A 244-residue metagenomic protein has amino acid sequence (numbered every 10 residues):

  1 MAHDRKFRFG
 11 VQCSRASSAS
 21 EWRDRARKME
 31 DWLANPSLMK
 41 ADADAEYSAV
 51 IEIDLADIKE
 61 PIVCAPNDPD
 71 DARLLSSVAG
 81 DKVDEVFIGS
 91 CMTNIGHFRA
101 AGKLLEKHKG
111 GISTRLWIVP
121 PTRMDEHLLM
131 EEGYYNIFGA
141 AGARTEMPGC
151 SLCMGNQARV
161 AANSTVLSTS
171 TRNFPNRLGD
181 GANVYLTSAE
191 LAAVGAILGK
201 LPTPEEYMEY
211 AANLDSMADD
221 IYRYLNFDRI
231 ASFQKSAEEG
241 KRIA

Functional and structural regions predicted by a protein language model:
M1-A244: Fe-S-dependent hydro-lyases/dehydratases of central metabolism
